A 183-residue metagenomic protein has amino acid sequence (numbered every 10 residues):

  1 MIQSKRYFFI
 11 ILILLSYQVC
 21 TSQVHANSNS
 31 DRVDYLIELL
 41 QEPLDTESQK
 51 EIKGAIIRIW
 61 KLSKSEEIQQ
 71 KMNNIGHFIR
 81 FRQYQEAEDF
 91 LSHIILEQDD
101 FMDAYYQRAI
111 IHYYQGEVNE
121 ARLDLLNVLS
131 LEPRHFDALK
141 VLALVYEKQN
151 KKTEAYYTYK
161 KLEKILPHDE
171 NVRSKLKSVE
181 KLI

Functional and structural regions predicted by a protein language model:
T21-N73: N-terminal leader/linker segments that initiate helical-solenoid repeat arrays
L40-L44, I57, I95, L129 (+2 more regions): A conserved position within tetratricopeptide repeats
E47-K50, F136-A138, L166-K177: Boundary/linker segments of alpha-helical solenoid repeat arrays
S65-L131, D137: Alpha-helical adaptor scaffolds
R80, Y114, K148-Q149, I165 (+1 more regions): Register position in tetratricopeptide repeats
